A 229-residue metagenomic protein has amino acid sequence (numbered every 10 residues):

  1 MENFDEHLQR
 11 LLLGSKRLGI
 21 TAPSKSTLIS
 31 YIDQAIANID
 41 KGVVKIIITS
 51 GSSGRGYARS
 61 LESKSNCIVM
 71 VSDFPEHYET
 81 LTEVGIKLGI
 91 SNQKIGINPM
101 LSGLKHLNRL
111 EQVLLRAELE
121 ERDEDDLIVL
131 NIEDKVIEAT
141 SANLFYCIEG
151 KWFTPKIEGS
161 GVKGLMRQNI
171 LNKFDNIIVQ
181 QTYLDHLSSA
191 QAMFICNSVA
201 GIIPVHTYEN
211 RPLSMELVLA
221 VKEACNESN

Functional and structural regions predicted by a protein language model:
M1-A37, T49, A58-N229: Helix-start/capping segments and mature chain N-termini
I39-I48, R55: Ordered, amphipathic secondary-structure segments that act as subunit-interaction surfaces in large macromolecular
